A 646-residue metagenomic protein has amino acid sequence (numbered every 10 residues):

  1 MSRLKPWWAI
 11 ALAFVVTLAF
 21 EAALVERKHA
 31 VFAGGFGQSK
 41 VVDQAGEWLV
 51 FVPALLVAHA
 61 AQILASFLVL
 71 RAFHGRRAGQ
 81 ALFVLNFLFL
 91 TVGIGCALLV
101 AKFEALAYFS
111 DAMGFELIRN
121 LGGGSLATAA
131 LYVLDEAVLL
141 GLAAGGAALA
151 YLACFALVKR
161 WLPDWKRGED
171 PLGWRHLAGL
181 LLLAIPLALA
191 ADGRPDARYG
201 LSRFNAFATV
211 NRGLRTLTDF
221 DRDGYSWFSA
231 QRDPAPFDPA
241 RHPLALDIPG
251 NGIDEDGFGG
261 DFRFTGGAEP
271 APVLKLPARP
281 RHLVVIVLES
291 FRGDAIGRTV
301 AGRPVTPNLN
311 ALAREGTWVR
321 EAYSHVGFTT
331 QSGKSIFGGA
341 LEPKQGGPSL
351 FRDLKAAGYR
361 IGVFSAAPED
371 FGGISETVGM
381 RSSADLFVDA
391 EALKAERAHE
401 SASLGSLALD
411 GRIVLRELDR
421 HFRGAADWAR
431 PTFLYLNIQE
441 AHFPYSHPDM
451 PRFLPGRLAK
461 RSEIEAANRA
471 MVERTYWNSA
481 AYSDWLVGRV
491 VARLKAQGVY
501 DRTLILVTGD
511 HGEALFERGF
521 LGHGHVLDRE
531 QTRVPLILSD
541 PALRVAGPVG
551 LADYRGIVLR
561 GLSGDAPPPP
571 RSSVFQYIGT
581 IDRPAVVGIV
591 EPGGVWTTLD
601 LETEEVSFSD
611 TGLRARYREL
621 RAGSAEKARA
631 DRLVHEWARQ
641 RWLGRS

Functional and structural regions predicted by a protein language model:
M1-F207, T218: Transmembrane and membrane-interface helices of multi-pass, inner-membrane envelope-modifying transferases
P195-K275: Extracellular calcium-associated, cysteine-rich motifs in secreted modular proteins
R212, T265, E269-V285, S290-L458: Active-site-proximal alpha/beta segments of enzymes that process anionic O-linked groups
A268-K275, P304, M450, K495-P541 (+2 more regions): Histidine-centered active-site microenvironments of extracellular/periplasmic hydrolases and transferases
L274, R502-T503, A546-E591: Polar, surface-exposed loop/tail segments that function as active-site lids or cofactor/substrate-recognition elements
V319, T329-F337, L393, L521-P568: Substrate-binding rim/cap in mid-to-C-terminal beta-strand-loop elements of soluble/periplasmic
L409-A426, L458-T503, G561, H635-S646: A long, amphipathic alpha-helix that forms part of the scaffold/cap immediately adjacent to metal-dependent active
P570-S646: Phosphate/adenylate-binding glycine loop and adjacent helical scaffold
